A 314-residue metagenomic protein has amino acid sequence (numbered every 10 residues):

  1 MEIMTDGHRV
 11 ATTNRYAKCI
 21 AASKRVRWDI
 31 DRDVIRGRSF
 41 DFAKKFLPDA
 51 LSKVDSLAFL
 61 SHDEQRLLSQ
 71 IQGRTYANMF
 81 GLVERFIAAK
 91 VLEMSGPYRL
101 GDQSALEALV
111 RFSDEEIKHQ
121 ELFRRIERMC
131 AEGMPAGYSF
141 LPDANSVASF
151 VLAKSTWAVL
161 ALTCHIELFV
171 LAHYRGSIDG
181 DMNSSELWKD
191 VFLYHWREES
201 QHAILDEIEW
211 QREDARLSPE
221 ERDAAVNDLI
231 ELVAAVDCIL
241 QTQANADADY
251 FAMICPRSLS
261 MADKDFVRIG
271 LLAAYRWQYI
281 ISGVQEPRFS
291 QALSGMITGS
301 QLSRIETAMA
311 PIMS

Functional and structural regions predicted by a protein language model:
M1-E107, R128-A144, F150-W157, L217-S314: Terminal targeting/low-complexity segments that flank the catalytic cores of oxidoreductases
F80-A88, F112-E127, L160-Y174, H195-D206: Alpha-helical transition-metal enzyme core signature, strongest for iron centers
E93-P97, L122, I126-M129, S177 (+1 more regions): Amphipathic, soluble alpha-helical interaction motifs
S104-R111, N183, L187-Y194, E220 (+1 more regions): A structural signal for alpha-helical segments
C130-D143, F150-N183, Q201: All-alpha helical catalytic cores of prenyl diphosphate-utilizing isoprenoid enzymes
L171-A172, D179, L187-L217: Active-site-proximal binding-pocket segments
